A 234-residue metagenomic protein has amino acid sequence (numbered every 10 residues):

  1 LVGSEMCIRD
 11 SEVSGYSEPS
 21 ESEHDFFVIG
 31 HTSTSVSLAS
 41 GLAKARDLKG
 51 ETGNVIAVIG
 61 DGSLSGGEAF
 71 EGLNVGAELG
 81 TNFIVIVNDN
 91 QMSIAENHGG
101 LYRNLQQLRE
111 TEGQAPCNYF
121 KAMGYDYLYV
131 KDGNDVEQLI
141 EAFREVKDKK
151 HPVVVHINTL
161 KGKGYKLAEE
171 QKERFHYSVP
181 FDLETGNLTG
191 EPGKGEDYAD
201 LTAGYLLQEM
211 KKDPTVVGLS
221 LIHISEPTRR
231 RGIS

Functional and structural regions predicted by a protein language model:
L1-G3, C7-I8, I222-S234: Single conserved hydrophobic/aromatic residue that forms the stacking wall/gate of nucleotide- or nucleobase-binding
S4-E5, R9-S17, E23: Active-site-proximal gating segment of KS-fold condensing enzymes and close homologs
E5, P19-S20, H156-N158, S220-L221: Short coil/turn segments at secondary-structure boundaries
D10, E21-F181, N187-G195, A199-G204: Glycine-rich ThDP/TPP pyrophosphate-binding loop and its adjacent helix/strand module within ThDP-dependent enzymes
S17-S22, L207, R229: Short, hydrophobic/aliphatic alpha-helical segments
D132, L221-I222: Structural motif
D135, K212-D213, E226: Polar helix-capping/helix-linker motif
L201-P214, L219-S220: Accessory "access/gating" subregions that flank catalytic or transport cores
